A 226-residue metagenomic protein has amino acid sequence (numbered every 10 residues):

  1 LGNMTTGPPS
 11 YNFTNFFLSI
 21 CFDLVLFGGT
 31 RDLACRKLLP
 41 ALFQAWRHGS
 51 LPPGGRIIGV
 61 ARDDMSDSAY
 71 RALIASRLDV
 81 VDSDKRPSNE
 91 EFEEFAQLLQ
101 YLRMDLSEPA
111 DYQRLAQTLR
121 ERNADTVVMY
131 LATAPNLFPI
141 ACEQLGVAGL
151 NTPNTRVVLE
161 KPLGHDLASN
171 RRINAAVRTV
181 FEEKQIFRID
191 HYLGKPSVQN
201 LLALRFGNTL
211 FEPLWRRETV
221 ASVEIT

Functional and structural regions predicted by a protein language model:
T6-G7, Y11-L159, L163-T226: Secretory/organelle targeting and membrane-embedding segments
